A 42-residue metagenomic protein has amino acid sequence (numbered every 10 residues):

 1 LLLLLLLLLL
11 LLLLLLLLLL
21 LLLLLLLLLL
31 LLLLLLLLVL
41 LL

Functional and structural regions predicted by a protein language model:
L1-L42: Low-complexity, simple-sequence tandem-repeat tracts enriched in small residues
